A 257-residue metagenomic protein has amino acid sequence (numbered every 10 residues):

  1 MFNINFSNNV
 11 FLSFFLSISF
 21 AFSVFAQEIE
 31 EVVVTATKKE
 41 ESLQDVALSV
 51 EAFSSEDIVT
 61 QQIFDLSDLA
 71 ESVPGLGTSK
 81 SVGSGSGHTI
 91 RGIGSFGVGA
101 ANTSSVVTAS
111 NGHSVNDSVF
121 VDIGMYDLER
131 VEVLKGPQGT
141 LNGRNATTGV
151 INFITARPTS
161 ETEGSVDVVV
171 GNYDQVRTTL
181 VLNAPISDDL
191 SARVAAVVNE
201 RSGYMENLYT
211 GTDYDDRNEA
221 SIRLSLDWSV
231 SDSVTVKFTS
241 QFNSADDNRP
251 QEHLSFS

Functional and structural regions predicted by a protein language model:
M1-Q27: Cleavable N-terminal targeting peptides that direct proteins into the secretory/outer-membrane pathway or into
Q27-E161: Acidic, small-polar-rich N-terminal luminal/periplasmic segments of exported/outer-membrane proteins
K39-E41, S84, G171-Y173, N199-G203 (+1 more regions): Structural signature of outer-membrane beta-barrel domains
V82, S187, S229-S231: Residue-level recognition of beta-strand termini and adjacent short loop/turns
T103-S105, D117, Y126-E132, T140-I222 (+1 more regions): Outer-membrane beta-barrel translocator/receptor signature
G112, K135, A184, L226-W228: Residue-level signature of outer-membrane beta-barrel architecture
N218-S221, D227-S231, T239-Q241: Outer-membrane beta-barrel transmembrane strands
T235, T239-S257: Flexible loop and strand-edge segments within Gram-negative outer membrane beta-barrel domains
